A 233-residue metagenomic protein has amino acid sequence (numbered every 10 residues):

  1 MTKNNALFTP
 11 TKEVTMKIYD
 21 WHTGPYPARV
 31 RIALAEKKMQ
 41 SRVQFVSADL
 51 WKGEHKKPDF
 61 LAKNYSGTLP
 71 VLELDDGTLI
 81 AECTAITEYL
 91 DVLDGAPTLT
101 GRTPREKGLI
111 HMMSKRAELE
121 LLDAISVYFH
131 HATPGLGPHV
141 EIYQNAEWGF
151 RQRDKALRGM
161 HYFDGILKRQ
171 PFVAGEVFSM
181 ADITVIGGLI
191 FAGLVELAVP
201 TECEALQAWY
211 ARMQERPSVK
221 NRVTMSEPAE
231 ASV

Functional and structural regions predicted by a protein language model:
T2-E147: GST-like domain detector, emphasizing the conserved glutathione-binding G-site in the N-terminal thioredoxin-like
K38, G67, Q170-P171, P217: Structural motif
V46, K56, G95-A96, K168-R169 (+3 more regions): Glycine-rich, flexible loop/turn motifs
L72, G159, S218: Aromatic-glycine hotspot motif
P97-R102, A124-I125, V173-E176, T201 (+1 more regions): Short, hydrophobic secondary-structure boundary micro-motifs
I110-M113, Q152, V223: A structural signal for short hydrophobic/aromatic patches embedded in well-ordered alpha helices
A117-E215: GST-like fold's C-terminal all-alpha helical module
A205-V233: Long hydrophobic alpha-helical segments typical of transmembrane helices together with their membrane-interfacial
